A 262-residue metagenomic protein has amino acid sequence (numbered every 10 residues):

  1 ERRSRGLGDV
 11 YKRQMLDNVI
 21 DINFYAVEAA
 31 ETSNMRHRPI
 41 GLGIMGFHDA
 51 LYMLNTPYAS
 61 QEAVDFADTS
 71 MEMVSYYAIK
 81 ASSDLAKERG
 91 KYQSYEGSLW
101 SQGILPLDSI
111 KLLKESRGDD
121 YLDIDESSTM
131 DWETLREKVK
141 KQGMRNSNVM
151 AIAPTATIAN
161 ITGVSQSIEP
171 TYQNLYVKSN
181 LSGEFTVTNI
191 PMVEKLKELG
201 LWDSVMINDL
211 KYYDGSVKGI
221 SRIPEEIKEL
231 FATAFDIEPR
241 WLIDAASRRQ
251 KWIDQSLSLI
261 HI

Functional and structural regions predicted by a protein language model:
E1-Y11, I260-H261: Single conserved hydrophobic/aromatic residue that forms the stacking wall/gate of nucleotide- or nucleobase-binding
D9-E31, M35, P39, P57-T155 (+3 more regions): Internal maturation/activation junctions in enzymes
V10, M45, A50, A59 (+3 more regions): Short, electropositive, low-hydrophobicity segments enriched in small/polar residues
L16-N23, K91, D125-T129, K138-L259: Catalytic alpha/beta core of large soluble enzyme barrels
R38-M53, E72, T157-N160: Contiguous, well-ordered alpha-helical segments that form the cores/surfaces of helical PPI scaffolds
G46-A50, F66, A81, P191-K195 (+1 more regions): A general alpha-helix detector
